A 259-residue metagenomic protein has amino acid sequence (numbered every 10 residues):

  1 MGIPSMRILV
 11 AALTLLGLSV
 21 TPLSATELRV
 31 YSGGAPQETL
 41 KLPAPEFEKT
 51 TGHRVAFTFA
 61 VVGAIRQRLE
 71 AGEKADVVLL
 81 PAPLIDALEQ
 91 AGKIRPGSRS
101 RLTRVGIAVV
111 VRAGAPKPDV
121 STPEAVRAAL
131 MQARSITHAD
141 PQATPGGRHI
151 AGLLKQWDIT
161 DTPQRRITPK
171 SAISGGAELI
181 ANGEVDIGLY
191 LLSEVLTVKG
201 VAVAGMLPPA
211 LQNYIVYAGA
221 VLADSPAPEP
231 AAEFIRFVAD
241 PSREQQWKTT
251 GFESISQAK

Functional and structural regions predicted by a protein language model:
M1-M6: N-terminal secretory signal peptides that target proteins for export/translocation
R7-T21: Bacterial N-terminal signal peptides
T26-G63, Q67-K74, L79-V105, V111-K259: Exported/periplasmic ABC-transporter solute-binding proteins
